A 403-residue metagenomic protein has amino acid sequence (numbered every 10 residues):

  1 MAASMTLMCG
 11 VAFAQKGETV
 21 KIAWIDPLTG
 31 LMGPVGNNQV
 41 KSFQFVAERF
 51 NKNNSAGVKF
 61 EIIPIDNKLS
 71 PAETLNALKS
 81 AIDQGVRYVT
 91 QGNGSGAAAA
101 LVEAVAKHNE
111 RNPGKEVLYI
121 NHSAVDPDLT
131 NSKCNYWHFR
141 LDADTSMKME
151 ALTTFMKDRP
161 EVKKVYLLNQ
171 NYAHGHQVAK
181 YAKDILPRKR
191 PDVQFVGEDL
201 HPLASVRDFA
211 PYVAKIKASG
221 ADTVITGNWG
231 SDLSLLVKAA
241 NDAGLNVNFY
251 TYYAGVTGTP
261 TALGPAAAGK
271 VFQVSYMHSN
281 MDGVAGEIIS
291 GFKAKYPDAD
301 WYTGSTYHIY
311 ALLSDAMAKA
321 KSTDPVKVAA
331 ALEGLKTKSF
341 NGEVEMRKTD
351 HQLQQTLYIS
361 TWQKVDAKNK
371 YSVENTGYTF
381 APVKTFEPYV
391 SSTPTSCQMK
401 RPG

Functional and structural regions predicted by a protein language model:
M1-K21, D83, S396, K400-G403: Short, low-complexity disordered leader/linker segments with a strong preference for bacterial N-terminal type II
F13-W24, N53-K59, K157-K163: Immediate post-signal peptide segment of exported/extracytoplasmic ligand-binding proteins
E18-G36, K164-N169: Short beta-strand segments enriched in small/hydrophobic residues
T19, P34-K41, N53-L129, L141 (+1 more regions): Beta-alpha junction/loop-to-helix N-cap segments that form part of ligand/metal-binding clefts
V20, K336, F340-G403: Solvent-exposed, acidic/polar segments of extracytosolic/periplasmic ligand-binding ectodomains
E73-N76, P127-D128, Y136-G244, S279-E287: Extracellular/periplasmic Venus flytrap/periplasmic-binding protein
A81-S95, N112-H122, K164-N169, G220-G230 (+3 more regions): Periplasmic-binding protein-like
N135, V237-Y310, S314-T323, N375-P402: Extracellular/periplasmic periplasmic-binding protein-like sensory domains
